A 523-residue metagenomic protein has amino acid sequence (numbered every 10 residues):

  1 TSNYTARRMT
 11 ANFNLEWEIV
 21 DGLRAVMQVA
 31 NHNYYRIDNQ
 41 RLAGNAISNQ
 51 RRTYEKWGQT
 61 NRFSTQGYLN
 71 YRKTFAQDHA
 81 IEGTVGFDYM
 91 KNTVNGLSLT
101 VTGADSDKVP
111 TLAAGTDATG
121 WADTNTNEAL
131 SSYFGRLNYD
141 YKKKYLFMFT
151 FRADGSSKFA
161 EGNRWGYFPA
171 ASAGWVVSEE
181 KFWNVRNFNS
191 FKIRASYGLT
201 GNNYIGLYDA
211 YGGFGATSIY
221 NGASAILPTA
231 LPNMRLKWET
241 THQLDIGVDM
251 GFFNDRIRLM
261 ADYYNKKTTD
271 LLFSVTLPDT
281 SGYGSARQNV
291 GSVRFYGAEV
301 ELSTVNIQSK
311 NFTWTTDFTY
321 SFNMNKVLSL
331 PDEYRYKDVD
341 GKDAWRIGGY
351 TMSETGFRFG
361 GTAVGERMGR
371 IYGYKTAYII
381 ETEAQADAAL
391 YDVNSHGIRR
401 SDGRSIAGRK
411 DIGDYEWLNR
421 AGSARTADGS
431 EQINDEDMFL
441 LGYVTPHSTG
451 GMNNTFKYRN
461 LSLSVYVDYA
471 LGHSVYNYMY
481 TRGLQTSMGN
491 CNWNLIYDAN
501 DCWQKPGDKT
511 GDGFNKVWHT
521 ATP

Functional and structural regions predicted by a protein language model:
T1-L42, N49-F359, R459: Extracellular/periplasmic, surface-exposed regions of secreted and cell-surface proteins
G44-I47, T382: Intrinsic-disorder/low-complexity, polar/charged segments
N221-T229, K267-V290, N325-T445, N453 (+1 more regions): Surface-exposed, extracytoplasmic segments of Gram-negative outer-membrane nutrient-acquisition systems
F456: Short, structured surface segments that line ligand/substrate-binding pockets
